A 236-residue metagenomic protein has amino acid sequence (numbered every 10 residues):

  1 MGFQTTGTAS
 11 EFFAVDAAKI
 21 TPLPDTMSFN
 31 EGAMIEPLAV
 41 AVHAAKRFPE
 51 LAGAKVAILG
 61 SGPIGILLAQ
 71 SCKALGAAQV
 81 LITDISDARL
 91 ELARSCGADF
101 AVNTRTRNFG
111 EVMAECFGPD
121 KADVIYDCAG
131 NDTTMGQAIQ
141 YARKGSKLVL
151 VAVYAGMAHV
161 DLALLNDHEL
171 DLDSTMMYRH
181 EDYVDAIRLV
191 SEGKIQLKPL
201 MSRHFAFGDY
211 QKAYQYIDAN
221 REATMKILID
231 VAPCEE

Functional and structural regions predicted by a protein language model:
M1-I20: Glycine-rich phosphate/adenylate-binding loop and adjacent beta-alpha elements of nucleotide- or dinucleotide-binding
A9, I85-L92, M157-L162: Short, glycine/polar-rich helix-capping loops at beta-to-alpha or helix-loop-helix junctions that flank or form
M27-T106: Mid-domain Rossmann-like dinucleotide-binding core that forms the NAD(H)/NADP(H) cofactor-binding site
P49-E50, F117, A129, A142-R143 (+1 more regions): A generic alpha-to-beta junction signature in SAM-dependent methyltransferases
E115, P119, V149, Y154-G156 (+2 more regions): C-terminal capping/lid region of NAD(P)-dependent oxidoreductase domains
D123, S174, R188-Q211: Glycine- and charged-residue-rich phosphate/anionic-cofactor binding loop of Rossmann-like
D132-K194, D230-E236: Glycine-rich phosphate-binding loop and adjacent beta-alpha segment of Rossmann(oid) nucleotide-cofactor-binding
